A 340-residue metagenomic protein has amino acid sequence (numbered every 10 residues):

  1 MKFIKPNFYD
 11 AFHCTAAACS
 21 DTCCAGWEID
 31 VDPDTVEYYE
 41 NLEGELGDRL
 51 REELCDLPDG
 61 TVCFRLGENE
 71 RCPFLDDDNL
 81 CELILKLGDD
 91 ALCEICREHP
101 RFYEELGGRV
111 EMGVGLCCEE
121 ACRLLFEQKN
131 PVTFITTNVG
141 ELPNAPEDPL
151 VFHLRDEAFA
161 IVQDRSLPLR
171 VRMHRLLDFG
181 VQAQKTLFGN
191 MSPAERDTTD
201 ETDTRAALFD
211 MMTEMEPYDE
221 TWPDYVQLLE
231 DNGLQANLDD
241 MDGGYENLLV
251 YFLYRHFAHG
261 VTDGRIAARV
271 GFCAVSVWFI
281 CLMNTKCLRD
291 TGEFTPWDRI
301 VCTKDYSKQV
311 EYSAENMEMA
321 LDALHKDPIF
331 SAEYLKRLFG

Functional and structural regions predicted by a protein language model:
M1-C19, R51-C93, V110: Immediate flanking context of iron-sulfur cluster ligation sites
M1-D21, G107, E120, I135 (+4 more regions): Long, low-complexity, compositionally biased intrinsically disordered regions
C14, K86, N144, D148 (+1 more regions): Short, charged/polar micro-motifs that form catalytic or ligand-binding hotspots
A17, W27, L75, I84 (+2 more regions): Structured loops at beta-to-helix junctions and adjacent beta-edge loops in soluble globular domains
D21, A25-D56: A structured, charge-rich N-terminal accessory region that forms the first stable segment of a protein and links
N79, L87-R172: Internal, well-ordered alpha/beta segment that forms a basic, Gly-enriched binding/recognition surface
Q163-G340: Hydrophobic, aromatic-lined core segments that form the binding pocket/scaffold for planar heteroaromatic ligands
